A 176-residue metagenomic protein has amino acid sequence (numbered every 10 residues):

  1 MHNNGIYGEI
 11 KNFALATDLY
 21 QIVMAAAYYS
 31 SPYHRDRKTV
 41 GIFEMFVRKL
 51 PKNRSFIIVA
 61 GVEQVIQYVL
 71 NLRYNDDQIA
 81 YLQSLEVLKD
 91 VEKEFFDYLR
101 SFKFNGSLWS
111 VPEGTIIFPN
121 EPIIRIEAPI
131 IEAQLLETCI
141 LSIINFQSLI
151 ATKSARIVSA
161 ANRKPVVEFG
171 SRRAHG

Functional and structural regions predicted by a protein language model:
H2-T39, K49-P51, F96-G176: Buried, small/hydrophobic-residue-enriched core segments of structured protein domains
R37, I42-R100: N-terminal, Lys/Arg-enriched amphipathic/low-complexity engagement segments that precede the first folded domain
